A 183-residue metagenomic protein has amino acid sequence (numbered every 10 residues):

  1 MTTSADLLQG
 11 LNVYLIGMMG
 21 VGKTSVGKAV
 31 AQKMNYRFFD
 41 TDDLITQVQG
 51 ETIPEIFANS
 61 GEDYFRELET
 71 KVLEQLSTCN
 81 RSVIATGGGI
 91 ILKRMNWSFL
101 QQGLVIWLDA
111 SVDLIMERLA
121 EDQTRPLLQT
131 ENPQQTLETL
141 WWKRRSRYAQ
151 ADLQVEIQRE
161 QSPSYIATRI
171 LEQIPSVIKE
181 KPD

Functional and structural regions predicted by a protein language model:
T2-L8, A29, K33, K143-D183: NTP-dependent small-molecule kinase module
L15: Hydrophobic anchor at the beta1->P-loop junction of P-loop NTPases
M18-V21: P-loop (Walker A) phosphate-binding loop of NTP-binding proteins
T24: Walker A/P-loop
T41-I90, R94-F99, R125: ATP-dependent small-molecule kinase phosphotransfer cores that center on conserved nucleotide phosphate-binding segments
G88-I90, S111-D113, E160: Short glycine-rich anion-binding loops that position phosphate/pyrophosphate groups of nucleotides and phosphorylated
Q102-S146: A glycine- and Lys/Arg-enriched "phosphate-lid" helix/loop adjacent to the NTP-binding pocket of small-molecule kinases
